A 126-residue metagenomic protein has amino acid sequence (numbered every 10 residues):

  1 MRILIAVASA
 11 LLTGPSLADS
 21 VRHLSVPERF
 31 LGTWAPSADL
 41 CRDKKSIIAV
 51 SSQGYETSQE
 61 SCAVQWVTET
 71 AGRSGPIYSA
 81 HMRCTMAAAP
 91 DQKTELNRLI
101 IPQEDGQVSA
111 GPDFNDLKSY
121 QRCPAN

Functional and structural regions predicted by a protein language model:
M1-L4: Positively charged n-region of N-terminal signal peptides that target proteins for export
T13-P15: N-terminal signal peptide c-region/cleavage motif recognized by signal peptidases
D19-T33, P124-N126: N-terminal helix-cap/turn-to-beta initiation motif at the start of protein domains
D39-L40, H81-N126: Beta-sheet ligand-binding and adhesion/scaffold domains
L40-R83, F114: N-terminal glycine/threonine-rich, aromatic-flanked beta-hairpin/loop signature
